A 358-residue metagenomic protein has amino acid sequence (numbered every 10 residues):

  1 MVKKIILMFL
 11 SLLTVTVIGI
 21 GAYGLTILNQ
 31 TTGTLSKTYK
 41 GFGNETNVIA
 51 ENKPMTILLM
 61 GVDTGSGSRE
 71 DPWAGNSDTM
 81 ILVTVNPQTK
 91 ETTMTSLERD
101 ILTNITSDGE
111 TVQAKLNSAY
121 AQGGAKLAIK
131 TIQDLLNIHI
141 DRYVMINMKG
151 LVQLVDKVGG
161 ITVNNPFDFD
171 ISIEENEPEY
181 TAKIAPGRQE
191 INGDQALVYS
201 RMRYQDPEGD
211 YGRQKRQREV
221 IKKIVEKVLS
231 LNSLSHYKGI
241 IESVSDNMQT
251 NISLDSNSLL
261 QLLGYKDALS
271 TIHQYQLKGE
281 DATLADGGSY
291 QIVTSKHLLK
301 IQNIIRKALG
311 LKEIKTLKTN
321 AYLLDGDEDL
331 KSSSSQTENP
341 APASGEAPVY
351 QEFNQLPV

Functional and structural regions predicted by a protein language model:
V2-L12, T16-V358: Non-catalytic, solvent-exposed segments at the cell envelope interface
